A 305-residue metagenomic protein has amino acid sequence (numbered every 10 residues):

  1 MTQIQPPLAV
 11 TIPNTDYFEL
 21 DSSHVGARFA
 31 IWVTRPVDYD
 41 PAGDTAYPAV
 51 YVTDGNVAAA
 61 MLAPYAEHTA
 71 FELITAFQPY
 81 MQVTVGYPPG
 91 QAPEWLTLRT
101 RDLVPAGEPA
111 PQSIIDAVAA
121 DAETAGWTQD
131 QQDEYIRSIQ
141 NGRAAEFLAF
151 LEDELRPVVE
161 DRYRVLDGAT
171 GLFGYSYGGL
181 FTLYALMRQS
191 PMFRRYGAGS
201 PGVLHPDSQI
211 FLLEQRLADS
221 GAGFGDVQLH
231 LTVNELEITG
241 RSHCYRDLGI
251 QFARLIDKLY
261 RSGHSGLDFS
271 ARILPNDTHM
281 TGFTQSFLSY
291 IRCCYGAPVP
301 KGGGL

Functional and structural regions predicted by a protein language model:
T2-L305: Non-catalytic cap/lid and distal C-terminal segments of serine-dependent acyl enzymes
